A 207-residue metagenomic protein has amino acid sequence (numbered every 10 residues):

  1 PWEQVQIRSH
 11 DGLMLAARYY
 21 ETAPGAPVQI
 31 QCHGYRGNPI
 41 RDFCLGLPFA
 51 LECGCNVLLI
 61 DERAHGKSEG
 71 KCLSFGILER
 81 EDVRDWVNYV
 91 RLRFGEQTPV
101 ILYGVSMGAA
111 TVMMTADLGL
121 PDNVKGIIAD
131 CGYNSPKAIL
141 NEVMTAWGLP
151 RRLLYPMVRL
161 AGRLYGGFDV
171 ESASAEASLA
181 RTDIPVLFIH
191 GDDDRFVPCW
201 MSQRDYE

Functional and structural regions predicted by a protein language model:
P1-P24: N-terminal cap/lid segment of alpha/beta-hydrolase-fold proteins
Y35-F49, E62: The serine-hydrolase catalytic nucleophile loop
A50-E69: Conserved alpha/beta-hydrolase
L73-F94: Alpha/beta-hydrolase active-site loop
F94-S106: Alpha/beta-hydrolase fold nucleophile elbow
M114-S172, A177: Hydrolase active-site cap/lid region
R181-D183, F188-H190, D194: Short beta-strand/loop motif that positions the catalytic acidic residue of the alpha/beta-hydrolase fold
R195-M201: Conserved alpha/beta-hydrolase "acid-adjacent" motif
